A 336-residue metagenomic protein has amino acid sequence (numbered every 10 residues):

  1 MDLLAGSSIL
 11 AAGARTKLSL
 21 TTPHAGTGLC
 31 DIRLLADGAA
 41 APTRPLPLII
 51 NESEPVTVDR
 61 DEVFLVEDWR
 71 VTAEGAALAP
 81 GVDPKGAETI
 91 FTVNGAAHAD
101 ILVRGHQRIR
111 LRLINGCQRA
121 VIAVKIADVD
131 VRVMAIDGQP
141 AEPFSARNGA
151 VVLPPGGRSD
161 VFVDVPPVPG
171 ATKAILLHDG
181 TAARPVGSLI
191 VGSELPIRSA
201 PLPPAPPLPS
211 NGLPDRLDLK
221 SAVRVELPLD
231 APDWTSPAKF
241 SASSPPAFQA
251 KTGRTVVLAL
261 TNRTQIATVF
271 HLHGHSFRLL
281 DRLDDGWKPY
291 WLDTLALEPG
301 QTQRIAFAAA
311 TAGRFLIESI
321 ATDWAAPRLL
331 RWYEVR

Functional and structural regions predicted by a protein language model:
M1, G116-M134, F270-R278: Short acidic, flexible loop segments centered on an aromatic residue
M1-H24, A97-A99, V133-P169, S244-A250 (+1 more regions): Extracytoplasmic beta-sandwich strand-turn segments characteristic of Greek-key/jelly-roll folds
R15, T43-P45, D59-D61, G86-E88 (+7 more regions): Extracytoplasmic
R33-V71, A141-A267, A308-R314, E318-R336: Extended terminal and domain-junction accessory segments
R60-R110, I114-Q118, P232-K239: Acidic-aromatic/histidine active-site loop/patch
L111, V121-A123, T255-L258, A267-F270 (+1 more regions): Conserved active-site beta-strand-loop modules that form the wall/rim of enzyme catalytic pockets and either contain
